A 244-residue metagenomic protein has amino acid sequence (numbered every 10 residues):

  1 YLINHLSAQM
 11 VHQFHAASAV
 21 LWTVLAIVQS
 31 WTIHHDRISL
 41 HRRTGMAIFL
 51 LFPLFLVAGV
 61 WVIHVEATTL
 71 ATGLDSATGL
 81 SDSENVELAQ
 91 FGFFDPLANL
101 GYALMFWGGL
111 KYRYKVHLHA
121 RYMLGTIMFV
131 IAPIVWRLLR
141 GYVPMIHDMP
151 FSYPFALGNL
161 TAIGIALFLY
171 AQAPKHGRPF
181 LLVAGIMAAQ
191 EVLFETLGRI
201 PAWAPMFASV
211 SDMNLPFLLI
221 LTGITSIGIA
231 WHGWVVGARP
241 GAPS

Functional and structural regions predicted by a protein language model:
Y1-S244: Alpha-helical membrane insertion/targeting regions
